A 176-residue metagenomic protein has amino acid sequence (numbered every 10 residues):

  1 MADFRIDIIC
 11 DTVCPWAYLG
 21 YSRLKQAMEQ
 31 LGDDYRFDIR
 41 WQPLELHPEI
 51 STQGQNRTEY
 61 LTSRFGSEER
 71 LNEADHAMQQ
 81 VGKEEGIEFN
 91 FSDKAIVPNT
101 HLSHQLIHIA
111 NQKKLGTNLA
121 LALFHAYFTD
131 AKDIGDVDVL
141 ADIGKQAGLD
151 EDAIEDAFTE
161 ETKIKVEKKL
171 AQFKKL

Functional and structural regions predicted by a protein language model:
A2, I6-I9, V13, L19-F37 (+1 more regions): C-terminal cap of thioredoxin/glutaredoxin-like
C10-V13, A17, H47, S67-E68: Short, N-terminal intrinsically disordered low-complexity segments that are rich in Pro/Gly and polar/charged residues
S22-Y127: Structural alpha/beta surface segment adjacent to cysteine/selenocysteine redox centers across thiol/disulfide enzymes
